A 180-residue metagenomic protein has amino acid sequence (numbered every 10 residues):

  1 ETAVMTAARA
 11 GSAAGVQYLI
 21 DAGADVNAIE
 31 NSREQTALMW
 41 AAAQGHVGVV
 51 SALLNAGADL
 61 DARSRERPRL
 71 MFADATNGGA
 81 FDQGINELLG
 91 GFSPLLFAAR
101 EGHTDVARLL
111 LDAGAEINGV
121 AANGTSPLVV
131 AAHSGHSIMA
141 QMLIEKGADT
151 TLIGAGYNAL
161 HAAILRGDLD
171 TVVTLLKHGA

Functional and structural regions predicted by a protein language model:
E1-A3, I29-T36, R63-P94, V120-S126 (+1 more regions): Ankyrin-repeat boundary/"N-cap" motif
T6-S12, W40-H46, M71-G90, F97-H103 (+2 more regions): Ankyrin repeat A-helix N-terminal signature
S12-D21, H46-L54, H103-D112, H136-E145 (+1 more regions): Ankyrin repeat structural motif
H46-V50, F92-T125, V129-A132: Extended amphipathic secondary-structure runs
L54, D59-R65, R69-M71, L176: Proline-centered turn/helix-capping motifs that create local helix->coil transitions or kinks
L95, T125, G156-L160, L165-H178: Alpha-helical protein-protein interaction modules
